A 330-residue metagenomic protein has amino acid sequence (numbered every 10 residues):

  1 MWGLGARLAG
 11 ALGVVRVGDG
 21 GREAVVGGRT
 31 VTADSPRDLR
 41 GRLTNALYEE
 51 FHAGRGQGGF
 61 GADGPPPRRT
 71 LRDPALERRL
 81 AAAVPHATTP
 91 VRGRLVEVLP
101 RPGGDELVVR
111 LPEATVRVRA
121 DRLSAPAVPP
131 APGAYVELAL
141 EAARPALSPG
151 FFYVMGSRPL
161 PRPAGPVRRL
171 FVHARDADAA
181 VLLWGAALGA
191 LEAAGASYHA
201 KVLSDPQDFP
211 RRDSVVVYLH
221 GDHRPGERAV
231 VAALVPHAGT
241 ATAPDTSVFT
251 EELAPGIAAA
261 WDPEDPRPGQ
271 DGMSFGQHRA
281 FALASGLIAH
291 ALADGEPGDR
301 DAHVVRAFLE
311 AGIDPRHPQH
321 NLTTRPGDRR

Functional and structural regions predicted by a protein language model:
M1-F171, A291-R330: Charge-rich, low-complexity segments
L111, A120, A174, L219-G221 (+1 more regions): Surface-exposed beta-strand edges and flanking loops
L140-A142, R158-L160, L203-D205, D245 (+1 more regions): Short, flexible coil/linker segments at or flanking structured domains
F171, A180-F249: A contiguous, surface-oriented mixed alpha/beta subdomain in the mid-to-C-terminal portion of proteins that forms
A174, V215, A254: Enzymatic toxin/effector payload domains
H220-R330: Polybasic, proline/glycine-rich intrinsically disordered low-complexity segments
